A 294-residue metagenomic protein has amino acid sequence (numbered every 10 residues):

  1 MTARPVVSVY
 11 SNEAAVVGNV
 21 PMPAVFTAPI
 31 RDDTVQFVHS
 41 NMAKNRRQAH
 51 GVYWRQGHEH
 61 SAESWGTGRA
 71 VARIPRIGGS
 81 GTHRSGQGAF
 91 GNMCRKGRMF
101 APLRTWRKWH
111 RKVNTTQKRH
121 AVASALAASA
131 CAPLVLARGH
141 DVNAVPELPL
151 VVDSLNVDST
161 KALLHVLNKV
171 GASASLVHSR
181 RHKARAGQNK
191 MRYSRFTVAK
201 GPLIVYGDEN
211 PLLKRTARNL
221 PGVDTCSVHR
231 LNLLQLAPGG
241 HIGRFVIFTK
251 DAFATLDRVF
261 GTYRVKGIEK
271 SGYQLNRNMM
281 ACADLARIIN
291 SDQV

Functional and structural regions predicted by a protein language model:
M1-V6: A short, compositionally biased
N12-L203, G261-V294: Basic, glycine/proline-rich low-complexity segments that contact nucleic acids
P21, R195-N210, K214-L275: Short basic, glycine-rich beta-strand/loop surfaces that mediate nucleic-acid
